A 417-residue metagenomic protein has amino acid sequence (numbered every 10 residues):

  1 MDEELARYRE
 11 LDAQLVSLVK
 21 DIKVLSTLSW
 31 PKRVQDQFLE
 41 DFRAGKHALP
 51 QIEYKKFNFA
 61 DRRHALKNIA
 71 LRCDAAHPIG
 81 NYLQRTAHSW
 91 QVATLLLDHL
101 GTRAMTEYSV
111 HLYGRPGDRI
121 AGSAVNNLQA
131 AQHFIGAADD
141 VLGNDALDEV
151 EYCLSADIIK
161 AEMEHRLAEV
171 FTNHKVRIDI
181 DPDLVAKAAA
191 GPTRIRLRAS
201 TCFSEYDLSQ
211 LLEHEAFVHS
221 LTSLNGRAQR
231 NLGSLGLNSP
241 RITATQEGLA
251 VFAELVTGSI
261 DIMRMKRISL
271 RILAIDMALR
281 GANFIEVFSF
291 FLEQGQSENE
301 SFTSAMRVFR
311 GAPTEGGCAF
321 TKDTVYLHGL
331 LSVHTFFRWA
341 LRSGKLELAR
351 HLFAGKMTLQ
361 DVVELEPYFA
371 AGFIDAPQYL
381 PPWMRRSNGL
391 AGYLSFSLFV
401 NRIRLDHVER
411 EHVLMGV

Functional and structural regions predicted by a protein language model:
M1-Q129, L394, L398-V417: N-terminal low-structure segments adjacent to metalloprotease catalytic domains across cellular compartments
F42, Y206, L221-Q246: Post-HEXXH active-site segment of zinc metalloproteases
C73-Y206: Contiguous, non-catalytic segments that form substrate-binding/exosite surfaces or channel walls
L95-D98, A168, F217, L221-G226 (+4 more regions): Hydrophobic/aromatic-lined pockets within catalytic cores
A188-R194, L221-G226, S301-M306: Active-site-adjacent bridging/hinge elements
D207-L221: Short alpha-helix carrying the canonical HExxH Zn2+-binding catalytic motif
G236-D276, G329: Post-HExxH zinc-binding segment in Zn-dependent metallohydrolases
R264-V417: Conserved alpha-helical "signature site" that marks functionally important helical segments or helix/loop junctions
